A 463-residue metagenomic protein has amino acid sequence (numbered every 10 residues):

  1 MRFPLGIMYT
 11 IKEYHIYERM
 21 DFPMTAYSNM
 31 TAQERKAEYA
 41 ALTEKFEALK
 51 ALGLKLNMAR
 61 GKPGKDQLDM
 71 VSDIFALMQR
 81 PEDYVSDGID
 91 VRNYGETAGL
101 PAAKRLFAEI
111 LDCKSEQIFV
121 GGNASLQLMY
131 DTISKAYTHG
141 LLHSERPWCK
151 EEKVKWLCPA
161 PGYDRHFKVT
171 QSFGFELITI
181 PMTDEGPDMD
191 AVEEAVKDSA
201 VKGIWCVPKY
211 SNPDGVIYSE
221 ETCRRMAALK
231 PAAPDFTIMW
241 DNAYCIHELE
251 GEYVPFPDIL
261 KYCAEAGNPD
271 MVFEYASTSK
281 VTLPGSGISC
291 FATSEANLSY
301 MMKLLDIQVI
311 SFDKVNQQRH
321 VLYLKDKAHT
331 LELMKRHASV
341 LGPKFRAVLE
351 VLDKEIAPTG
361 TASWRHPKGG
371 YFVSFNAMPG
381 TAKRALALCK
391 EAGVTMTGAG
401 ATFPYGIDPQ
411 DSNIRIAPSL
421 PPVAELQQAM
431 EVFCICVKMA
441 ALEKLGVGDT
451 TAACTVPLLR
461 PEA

Functional and structural regions predicted by a protein language model:
G6-M20, A26: Short, positively charged and aromatic/hydrophobic N-terminal segments
D21-A98, A102-A103, A108-E109, E391-V394 (+1 more regions): N-terminal "arm"/small-domain region of PLP-dependent enzymes with the aminotransferase-like
N57, K390-R415, L445-C454: Conserved PLP cofactor-binding pocket of PLP-dependent enzymes
D83, I89-P234, C245-G267, A382 (+2 more regions): Conserved core of the PLP fold type I
G121, K261-G342, E355, L442: Conserved core segment of the aminotransferase class I/II
K335-L349, T361-N376: Conserved glycine-rich beta-strand-loop-beta hairpin in the small C-terminal domain of fold type I
S374-G380, M396-K438: Conserved PLP-binding active-site segment of the aspartate aminotransferase-like
